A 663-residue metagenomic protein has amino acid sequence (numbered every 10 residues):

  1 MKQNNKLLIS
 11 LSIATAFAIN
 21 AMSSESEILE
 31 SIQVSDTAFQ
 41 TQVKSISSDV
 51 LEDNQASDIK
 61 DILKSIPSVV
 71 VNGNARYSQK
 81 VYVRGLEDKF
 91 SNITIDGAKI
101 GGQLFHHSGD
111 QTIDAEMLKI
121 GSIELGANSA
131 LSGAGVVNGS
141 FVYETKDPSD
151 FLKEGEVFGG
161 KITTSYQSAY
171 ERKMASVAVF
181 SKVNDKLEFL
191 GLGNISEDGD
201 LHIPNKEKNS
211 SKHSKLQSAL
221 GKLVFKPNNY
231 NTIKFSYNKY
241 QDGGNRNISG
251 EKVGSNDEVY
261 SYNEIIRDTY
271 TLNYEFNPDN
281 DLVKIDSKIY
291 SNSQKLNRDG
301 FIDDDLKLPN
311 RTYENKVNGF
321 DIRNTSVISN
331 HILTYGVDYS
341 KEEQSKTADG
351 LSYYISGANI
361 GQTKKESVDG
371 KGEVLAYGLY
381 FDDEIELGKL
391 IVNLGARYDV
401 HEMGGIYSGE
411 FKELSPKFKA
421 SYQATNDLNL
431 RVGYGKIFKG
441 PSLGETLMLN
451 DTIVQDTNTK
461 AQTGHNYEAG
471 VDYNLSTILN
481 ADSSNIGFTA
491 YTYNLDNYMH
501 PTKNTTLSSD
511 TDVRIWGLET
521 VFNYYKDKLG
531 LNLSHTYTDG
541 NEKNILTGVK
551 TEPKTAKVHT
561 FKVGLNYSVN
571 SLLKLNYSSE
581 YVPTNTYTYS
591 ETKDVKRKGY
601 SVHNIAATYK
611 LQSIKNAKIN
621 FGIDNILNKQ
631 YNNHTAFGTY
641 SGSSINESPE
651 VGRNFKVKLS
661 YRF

Functional and structural regions predicted by a protein language model:
S24-K153, E171, T269, A469: Acidic, small-polar-rich N-terminal luminal/periplasmic segments of exported/outer-membrane proteins
S24-S26, L131-G133, P148-F158, D185-K186 (+9 more regions): Short loop/turn motifs that connect adjacent beta-strands in outer-membrane beta-barrel proteins
T145, T164-Y170, I195-G199, K239-G243 (+16 more regions): Transmembrane beta-strands of outer-membrane beta-barrel pores
S149, V157-G160, Q167-M174, A178-I265 (+2 more regions): Periplasmic-side early beta-strands and strand-to-turn transitions of outer-membrane beta-barrels
T164, G191, L282-I302, L430-R431 (+5 more regions): Membrane-embedded beta-barrel scaffold of Gram-negative outer-membrane proteins
K226, N231-Y240, I265-S408, Y473 (+5 more regions): Face-selective signature of the C-terminal outer-membrane beta-barrel domain
I385-V392, N480-N494, S508-S590, S660: Gram-negative outer-membrane beta-barrel transporters
D496-P501, T586, Y609-F663: C-terminal beta-signal and adjacent terminal beta-strands/loops of Gram-negative outer-membrane beta-barrel proteins
